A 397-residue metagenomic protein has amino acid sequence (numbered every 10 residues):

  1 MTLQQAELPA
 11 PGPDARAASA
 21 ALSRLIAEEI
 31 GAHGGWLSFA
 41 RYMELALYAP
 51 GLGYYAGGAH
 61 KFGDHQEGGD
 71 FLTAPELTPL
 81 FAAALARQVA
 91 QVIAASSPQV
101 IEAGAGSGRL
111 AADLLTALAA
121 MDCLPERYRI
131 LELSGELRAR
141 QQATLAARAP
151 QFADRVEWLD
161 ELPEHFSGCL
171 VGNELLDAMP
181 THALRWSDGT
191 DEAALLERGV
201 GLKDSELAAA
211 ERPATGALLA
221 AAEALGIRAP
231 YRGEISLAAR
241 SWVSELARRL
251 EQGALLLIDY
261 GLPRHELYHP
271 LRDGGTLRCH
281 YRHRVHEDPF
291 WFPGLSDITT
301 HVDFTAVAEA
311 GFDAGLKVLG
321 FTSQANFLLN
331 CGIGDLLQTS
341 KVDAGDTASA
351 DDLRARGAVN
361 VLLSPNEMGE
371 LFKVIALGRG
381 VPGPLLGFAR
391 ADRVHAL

Functional and structural regions predicted by a protein language model:
T2-A103, S107-S167, L184, N326 (+4 more regions): Rossmann-like AdoMet
A21, S38-R41, E76, L80 (+7 more regions): Generic recognition of stable, solvent-exposed alpha-helical segments in well-folded globular domains
F81, L170, D259: Conserved RecA-like P-loop NTPase ATPase core
A103, L133, L175-A178, Y260: Generic detector of well-ordered alpha-helical packing
L137, A178-M179, R264: Catalytic P-loop NTPase motifs of RecA-like helicase/translocase cores
E164-D188, G233-L237, S241, E245-L256: A short SAM/SAH-binding and catalytic strip from SAM-dependent methyltransferases
V171-A220, P270-H280: A mobile, often basic/glycine-rich helix-loop segment that functions as the active-site lid/recognition loop
A217-L397: Long, Lys/Arg- and hydrophobic-enriched amphipathic alpha-helices
